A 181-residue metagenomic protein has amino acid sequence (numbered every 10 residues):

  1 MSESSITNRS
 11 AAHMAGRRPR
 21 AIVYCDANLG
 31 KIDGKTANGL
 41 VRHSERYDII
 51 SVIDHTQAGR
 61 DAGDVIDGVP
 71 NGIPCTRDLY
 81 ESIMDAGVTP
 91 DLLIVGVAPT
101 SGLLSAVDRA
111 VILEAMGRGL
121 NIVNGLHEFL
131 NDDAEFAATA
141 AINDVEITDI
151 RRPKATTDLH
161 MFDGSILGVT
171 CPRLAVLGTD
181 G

Functional and structural regions predicted by a protein language model:
S2-Y47: N-terminal phosphate-binding or glycine-rich loops at protein starts, especially the Walker A/P-loop of NTPases
H13-G16, R42-E45, D85-G87, G164-T170: Solvent-exposed alpha-helices and their adjacent loops that cap or buttress functional pockets in soluble metabolic
K31-I32, A58-G63, F129-D133: Short, charged/polar "capping" segments at the starts of alpha-helices and the immediately preceding loops
D48-T56, V123-L126: Short internal beta-strands
I66-D85, L103-D108: Glycine-rich, highly charged phosphate/nucleotide-binding loops
D91-L92, N121: Structural motif
V111-R173: Extreme N-terminal, non-catalytic leader segments that precede Walker-type/kinase nucleotide-binding cores
P172-G181: Glycine-rich phosphate-binding P-loop
